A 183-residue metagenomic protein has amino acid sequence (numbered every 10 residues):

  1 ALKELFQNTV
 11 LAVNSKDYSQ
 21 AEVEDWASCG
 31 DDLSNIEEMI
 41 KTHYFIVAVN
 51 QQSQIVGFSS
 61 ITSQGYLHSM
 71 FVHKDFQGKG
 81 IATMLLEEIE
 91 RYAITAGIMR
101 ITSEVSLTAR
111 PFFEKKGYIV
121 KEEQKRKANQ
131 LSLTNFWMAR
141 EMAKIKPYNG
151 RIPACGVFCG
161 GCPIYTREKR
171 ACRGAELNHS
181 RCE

Functional and structural regions predicted by a protein language model:
E4-D75, L86-E88, T108: Acetyl-CoA-dependent GNAT
T9, Y92, F112: Short alpha-helical functional segments enriched in proximate histidine and acidic residues
G80-A82: Conserved G/P- and acidic residue-centered "switch" motifs that form tight phosphate/ATP-binding loops in soluble
A93-S106: Conserved GNAT acetyl-CoA-binding A-motif
T102-E104, I119-W137: Conserved catalytic-core motifs of GNAT/GCN5-like acyltransferases
F113-E114, Y118: Conserved active-site tyrosine of GNAT-family acetyltransferases
A139-K144: Short beta-strand-to-coil "C-cap" segments at the C-terminal boundary of structured domains/repeats, marking
I145-E183: Cysteine-centered metal-binding/redox modules
